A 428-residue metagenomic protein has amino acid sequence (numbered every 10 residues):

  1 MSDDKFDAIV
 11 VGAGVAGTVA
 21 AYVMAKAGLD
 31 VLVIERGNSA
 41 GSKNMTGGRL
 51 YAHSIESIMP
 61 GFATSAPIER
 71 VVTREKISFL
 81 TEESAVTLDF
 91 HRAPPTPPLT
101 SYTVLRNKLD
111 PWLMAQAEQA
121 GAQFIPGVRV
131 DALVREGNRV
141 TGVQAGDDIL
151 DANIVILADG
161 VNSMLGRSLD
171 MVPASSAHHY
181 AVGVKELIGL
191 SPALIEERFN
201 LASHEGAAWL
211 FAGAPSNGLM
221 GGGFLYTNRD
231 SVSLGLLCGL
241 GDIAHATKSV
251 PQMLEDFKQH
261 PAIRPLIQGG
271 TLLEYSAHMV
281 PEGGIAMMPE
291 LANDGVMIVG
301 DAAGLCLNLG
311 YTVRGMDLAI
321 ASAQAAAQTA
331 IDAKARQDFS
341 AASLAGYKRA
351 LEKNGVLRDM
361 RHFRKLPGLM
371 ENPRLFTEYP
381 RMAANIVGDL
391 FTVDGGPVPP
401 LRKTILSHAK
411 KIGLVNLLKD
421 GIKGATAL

Functional and structural regions predicted by a protein language model:
D4-V33: N-terminal Rossmann-like FAD-binding beta1-loop-alpha1 element of flavoenzymes
A16, S39, N162: Conserved Rossmann-like nucleotide-cofactor binding loop
A27, G37-E83: N-terminal FAD cofactor-binding segment of flavoenzymes
P95-A115, I243-S249: Short beta-strand to alpha-helix junction loop
Q116-I263: Predominantly flavin-linked oxidoreductase catalytic cores and closely associated redox partners
P215-M220, R229, D242-L318, S322 (+2 more regions): FAD/FMN-dependent oxidoreductases across multiple families
C306, A325-F376: Active-site-proximal substrate-binding core of FAD-dependent oxidoreductases
L369-L428: C-terminal auxiliary extensions adjacent to catalytic cores
